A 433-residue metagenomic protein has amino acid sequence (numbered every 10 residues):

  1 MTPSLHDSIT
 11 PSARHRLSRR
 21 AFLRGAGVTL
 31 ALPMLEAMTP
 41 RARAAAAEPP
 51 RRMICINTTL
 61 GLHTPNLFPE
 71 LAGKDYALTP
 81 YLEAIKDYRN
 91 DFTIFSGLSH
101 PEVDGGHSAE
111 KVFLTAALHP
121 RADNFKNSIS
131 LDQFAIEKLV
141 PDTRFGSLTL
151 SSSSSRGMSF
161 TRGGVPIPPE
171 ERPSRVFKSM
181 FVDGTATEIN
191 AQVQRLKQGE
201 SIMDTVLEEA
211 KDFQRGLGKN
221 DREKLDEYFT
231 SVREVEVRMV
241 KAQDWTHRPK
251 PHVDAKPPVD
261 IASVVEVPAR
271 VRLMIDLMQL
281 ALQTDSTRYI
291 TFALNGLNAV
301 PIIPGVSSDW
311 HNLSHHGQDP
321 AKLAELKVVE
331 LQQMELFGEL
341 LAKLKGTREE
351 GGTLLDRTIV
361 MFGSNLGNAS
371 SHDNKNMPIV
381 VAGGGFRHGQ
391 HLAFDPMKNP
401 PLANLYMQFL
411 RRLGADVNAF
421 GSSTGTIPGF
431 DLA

Functional and structural regions predicted by a protein language model:
T2-A433: Ligand-binding pockets and gating/stacking loops
